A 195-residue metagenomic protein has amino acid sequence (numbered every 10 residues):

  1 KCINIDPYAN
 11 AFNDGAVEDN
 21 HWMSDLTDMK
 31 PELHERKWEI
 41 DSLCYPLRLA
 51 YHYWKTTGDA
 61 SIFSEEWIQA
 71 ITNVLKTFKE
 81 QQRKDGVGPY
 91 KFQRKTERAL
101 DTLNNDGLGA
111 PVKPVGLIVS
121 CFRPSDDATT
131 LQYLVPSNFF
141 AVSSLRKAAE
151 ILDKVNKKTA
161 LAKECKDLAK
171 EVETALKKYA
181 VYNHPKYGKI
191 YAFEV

Functional and structural regions predicted by a protein language model:
K1, D28-D41, P124-N138, A192-V195: Solvent-exposed loop and edge beta-strand segments that line ligand/cofactor-binding and catalytic clefts
K1-R48, W54-K55, F63, K79-E97 (+1 more regions): Helix-terminus loop motifs that line ligand-binding clefts
I5-A11, K79-T96, T130-Y133, F140-V195: Catalytic cores of carbohydrate-active enzymes
K37-R48, E66-N73, Q132-S143: Aromatic- and histidine-enriched alpha-helix N-cap/loop-to-helix transition segments that scaffold the rims
L100-N104, F122-R123: Helix-loop-helix junctions within predominantly alpha-helical proteins
T102-L117: Acidic, low-complexity proline/glycine-rich segments
